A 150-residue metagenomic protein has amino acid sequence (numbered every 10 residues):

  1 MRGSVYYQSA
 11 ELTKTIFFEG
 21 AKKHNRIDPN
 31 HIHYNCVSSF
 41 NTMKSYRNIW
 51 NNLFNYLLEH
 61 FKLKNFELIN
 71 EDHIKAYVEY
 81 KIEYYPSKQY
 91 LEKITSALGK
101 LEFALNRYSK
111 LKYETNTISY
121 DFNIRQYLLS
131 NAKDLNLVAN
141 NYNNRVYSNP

Functional and structural regions predicted by a protein language model:
M1-Y34: N-terminal DNA-binding module of tyrosine recombinases/phage integrases
Q8, L12, I16, H73-A76 (+2 more regions): Exposed alpha-helical structural elements
A10, A21, A76, A97-G99 (+4 more regions): A sequence-composition feature that detects small, non-aromatic residues
R26-N131: N-terminal core-binding DNA-recognition domain of tyrosine recombinases/integrases
Y120-P150: Long, amphipathic, Lys/Arg-enriched alpha-helical "connector/arm" segment
